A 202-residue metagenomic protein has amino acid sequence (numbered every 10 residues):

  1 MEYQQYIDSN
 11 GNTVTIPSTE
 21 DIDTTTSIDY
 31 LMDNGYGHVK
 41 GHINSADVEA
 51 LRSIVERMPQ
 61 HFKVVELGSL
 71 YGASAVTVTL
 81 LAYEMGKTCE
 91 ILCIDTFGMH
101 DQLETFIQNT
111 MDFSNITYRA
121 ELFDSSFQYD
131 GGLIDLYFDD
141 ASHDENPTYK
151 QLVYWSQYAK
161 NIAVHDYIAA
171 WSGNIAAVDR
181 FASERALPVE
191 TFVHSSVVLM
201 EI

Functional and structural regions predicted by a protein language model:
M1-H42: Rossmann-like AdoMet
Y30-K40, V48-I202: S-adenosylmethionine/decaboxylated-SAM
